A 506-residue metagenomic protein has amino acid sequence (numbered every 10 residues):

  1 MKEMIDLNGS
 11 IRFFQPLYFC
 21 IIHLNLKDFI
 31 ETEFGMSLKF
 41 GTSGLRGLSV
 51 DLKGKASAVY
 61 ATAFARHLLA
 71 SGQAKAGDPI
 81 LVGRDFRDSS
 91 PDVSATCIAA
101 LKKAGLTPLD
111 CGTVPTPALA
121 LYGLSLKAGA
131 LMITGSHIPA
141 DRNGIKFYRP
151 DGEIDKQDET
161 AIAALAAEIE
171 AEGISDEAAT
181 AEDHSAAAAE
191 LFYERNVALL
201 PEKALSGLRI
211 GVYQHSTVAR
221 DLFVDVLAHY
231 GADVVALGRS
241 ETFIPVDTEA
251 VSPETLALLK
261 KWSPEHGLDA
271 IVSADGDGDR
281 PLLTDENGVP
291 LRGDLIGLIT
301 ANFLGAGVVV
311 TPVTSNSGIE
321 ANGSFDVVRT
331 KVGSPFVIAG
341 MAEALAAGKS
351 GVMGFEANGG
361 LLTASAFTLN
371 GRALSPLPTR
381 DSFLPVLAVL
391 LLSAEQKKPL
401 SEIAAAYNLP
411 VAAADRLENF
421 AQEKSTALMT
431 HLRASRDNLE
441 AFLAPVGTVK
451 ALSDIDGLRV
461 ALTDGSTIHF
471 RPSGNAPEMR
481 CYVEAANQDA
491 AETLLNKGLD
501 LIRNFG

Functional and structural regions predicted by a protein language model:
M1-M4: Methionine residue identity
L7, F14-Q15, F19, L24-L26: Short hydrophobic targeting helices and cationic amphipathic motifs that mediate membrane/organellar targeting
D28-C97, K103-A104, I174-S206: An N-terminal, well-structured beta->alpha segment
L48, N143-S263: Gly/Ser/Thr-enriched, mixed-charge loops and adjacent short helices that form phosphate/oxyanion-binding elements
K75-D85, R209-V212, V308-T311, V352: Short glycine-rich phosphate-binding loop at a beta-alpha junction
L81-R142, D225-E286: N-terminal small/polar loop signature for handling phosphorylated ligands or for N-terminal nucleophile
G152, P264-R329, A339: Replace "Mg2+/Mn2+-dependent" with "divalent metal-dependent
A270, A306-Y482, Q488-G506: Phosphate-binding and adjacent anionic-ligand microenvironments
